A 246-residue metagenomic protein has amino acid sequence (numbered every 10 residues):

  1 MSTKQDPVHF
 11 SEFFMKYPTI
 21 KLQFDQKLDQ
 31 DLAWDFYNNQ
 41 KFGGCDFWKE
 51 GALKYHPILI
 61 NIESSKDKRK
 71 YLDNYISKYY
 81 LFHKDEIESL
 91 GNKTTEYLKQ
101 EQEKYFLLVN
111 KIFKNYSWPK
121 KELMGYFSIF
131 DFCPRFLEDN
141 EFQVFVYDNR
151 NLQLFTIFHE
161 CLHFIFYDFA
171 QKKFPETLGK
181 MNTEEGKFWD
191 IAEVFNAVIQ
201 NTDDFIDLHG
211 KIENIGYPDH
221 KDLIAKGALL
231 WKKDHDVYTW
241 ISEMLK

Functional and structural regions predicted by a protein language model:
M1-E96: N-terminal low-structure segments adjacent to metalloprotease catalytic domains across cellular compartments
P7-Q23, A170, E176-I224: Post-HExxH zinc-binding segment in Zn-dependent metallohydrolases
Q26, F127-D131, V146-R150, L162: Short, flexible loop/turn elements at secondary-structure junctions
Y37, F47-K54, N214-K246: Pan-zinc metallopeptidase signature
N74-E138, T202-L208: Auxiliary, metal-adjacent structural segments of Zn-dependent hydrolase domains
D139-Q143, D168-T177: Flexible internal linker/loop segments at domain or repeat junctions
F142-I157: Short pre-active-site segment immediately N-terminal to the catalytic Zn-binding motif
F155-Q171: Active-site recognition of the HExxH zinc-binding catalytic motif
